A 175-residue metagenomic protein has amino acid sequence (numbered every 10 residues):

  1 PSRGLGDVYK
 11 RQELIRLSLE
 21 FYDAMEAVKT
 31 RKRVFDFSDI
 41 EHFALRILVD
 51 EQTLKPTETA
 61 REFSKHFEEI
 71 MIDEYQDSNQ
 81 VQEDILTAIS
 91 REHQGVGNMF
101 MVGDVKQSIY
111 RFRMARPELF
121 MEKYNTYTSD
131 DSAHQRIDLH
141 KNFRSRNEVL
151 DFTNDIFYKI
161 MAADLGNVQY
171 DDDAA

Functional and structural regions predicted by a protein language model:
P1-Y9: Single conserved hydrophobic/aromatic residue that forms the stacking wall/gate of nucleotide- or nucleobase-binding
L14-E69, V81-I85: Conserved helicase/translocase P-loop NTPase motor core
D36, D73, L86, V102 (+3 more regions): Conserved structural-core and active-site-/substrate-pathway-adjacent residues in large, well-folded domains of enzymes
V49, I72, R91, N125-S129 (+1 more regions): Non-catalytic alpha-helical coupling and interface elements of nucleotide-dependent molecular machines and regulators
T59, F63, E92-A115, K123-N142 (+1 more regions): Conserved phosphoryl-transfer catalytic core
E68-N79, K106-Y110: Catalytic acidic motif of RecA-like/P-loop NTPases
Q80-G97: Short, conserved "post-DEAD/DEAH" coupling segment immediately C-terminal to helicase motif II within the SF2/RecA-like
D138-A175: Helicase-core coupling region on the C-terminal RecA-like lobe
